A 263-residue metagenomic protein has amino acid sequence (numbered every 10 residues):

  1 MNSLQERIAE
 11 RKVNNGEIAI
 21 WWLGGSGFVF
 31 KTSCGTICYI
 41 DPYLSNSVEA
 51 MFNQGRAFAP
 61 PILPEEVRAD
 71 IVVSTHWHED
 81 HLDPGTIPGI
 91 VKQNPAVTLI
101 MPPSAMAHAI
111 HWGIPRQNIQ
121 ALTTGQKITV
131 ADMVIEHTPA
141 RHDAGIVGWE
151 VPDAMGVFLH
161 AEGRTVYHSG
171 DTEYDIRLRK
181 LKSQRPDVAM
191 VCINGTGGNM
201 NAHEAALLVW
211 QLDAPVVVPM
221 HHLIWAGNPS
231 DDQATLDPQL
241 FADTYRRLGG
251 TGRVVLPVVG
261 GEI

Functional and structural regions predicted by a protein language model:
M1-Y39, Y43-V48, F52-G55, Q239-R247 (+1 more regions): Zn-dependent metallo-beta-lactamase
I8-K12, S33-V73, W77, G85-K92 (+2 more regions): Pre-active-site segment of Zn-dependent metallo-hydrolases
V13-I18, T32-C38, K127-E136, H160-V166: Beta-strand-turn-beta hairpins that frame and shape the catalytic cleft of phosphate-ester-processing enzymes
G24-G25, P102-H108, T123-G125: Short, polar loop motifs at secondary-structure junctions
Y39-D41, R68-D80, I100-P102, Y167-G170 (+3 more regions): Active-site neighborhood of phospho(di)ester-bond hydrolases with catalytic His/Asp-centered motifs
S47, H78-L82, M106-H108, Q126-T129 (+5 more regions): Active-site environment of divalent metal-dependent phosphoester hydrolases
G85, R141-L212: Active-site-proximal loop/helix segments of hydrolase catalytic cores
G113-T129, K180, A206-I263: Binuclear metal-ion centers of metallo-dependent hydrolases, dominated by the metallo-beta-lactamase
